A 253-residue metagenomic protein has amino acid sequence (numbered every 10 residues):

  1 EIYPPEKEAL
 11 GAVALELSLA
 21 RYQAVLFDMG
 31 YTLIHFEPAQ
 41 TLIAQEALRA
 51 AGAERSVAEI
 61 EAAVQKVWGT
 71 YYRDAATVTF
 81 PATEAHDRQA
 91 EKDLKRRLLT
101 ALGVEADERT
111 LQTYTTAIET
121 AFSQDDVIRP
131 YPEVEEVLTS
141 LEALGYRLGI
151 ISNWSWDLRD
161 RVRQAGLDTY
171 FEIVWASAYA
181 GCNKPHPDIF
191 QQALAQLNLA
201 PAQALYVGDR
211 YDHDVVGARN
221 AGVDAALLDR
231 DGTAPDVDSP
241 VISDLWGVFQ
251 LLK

Functional and structural regions predicted by a protein language model:
I2-V25, H35, R49, A58 (+6 more regions): Asp-based, Mg2+/Mn2+-dependent phosphohydrolase catalytic module
E16-P132, A143: N-terminal helical cap/lid subdomain that shapes the substrate entry/recognition surface in HAD-like hydrolases
